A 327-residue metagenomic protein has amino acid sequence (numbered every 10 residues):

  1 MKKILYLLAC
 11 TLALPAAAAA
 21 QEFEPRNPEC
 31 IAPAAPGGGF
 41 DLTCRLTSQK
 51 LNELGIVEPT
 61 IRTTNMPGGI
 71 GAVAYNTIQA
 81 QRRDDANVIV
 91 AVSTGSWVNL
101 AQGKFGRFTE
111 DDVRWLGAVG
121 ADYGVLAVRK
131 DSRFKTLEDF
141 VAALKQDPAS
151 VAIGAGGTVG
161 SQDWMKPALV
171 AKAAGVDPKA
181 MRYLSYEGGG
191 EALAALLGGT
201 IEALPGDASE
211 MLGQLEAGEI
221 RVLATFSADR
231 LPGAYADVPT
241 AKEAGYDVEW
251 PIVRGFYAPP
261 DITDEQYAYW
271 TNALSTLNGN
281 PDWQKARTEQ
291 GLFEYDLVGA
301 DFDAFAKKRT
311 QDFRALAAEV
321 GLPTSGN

Functional and structural regions predicted by a protein language model:
M1-I4: Positively charged n-region of N-terminal signal peptides that target proteins for export
Y6-P15: Bacterial N-terminal signal peptides
A20-D112, V176-A203, E294-L297, E319-N327: N-terminal (or domain-start) structured segment
F23-P28, E53-I56, T77-V88, L100-E191 (+2 more regions): Hinge/capping helix and adjacent helix->loop/strand transition within the periplasmic-binding protein
P36, I70, G95-V98, S132-R133 (+4 more regions): Solvent-exposed loop/turn segments at secondary-structure junctions within structured extracellular/periplasmic domains
P67, S150, A155-D237: Ligand-binding pocket segment of bilobal, Venus flytrap-like solute-binding proteins
K135, E210-G279, K308-Q311, S325-N327: C-terminal lobe and pocket-closing loops of periplasmic/extracytoplasmic Venus-flytrap solute-binding proteins
A228, A268, G279, W283-A304: Mature extracytoplasmic/periplasmic domains
